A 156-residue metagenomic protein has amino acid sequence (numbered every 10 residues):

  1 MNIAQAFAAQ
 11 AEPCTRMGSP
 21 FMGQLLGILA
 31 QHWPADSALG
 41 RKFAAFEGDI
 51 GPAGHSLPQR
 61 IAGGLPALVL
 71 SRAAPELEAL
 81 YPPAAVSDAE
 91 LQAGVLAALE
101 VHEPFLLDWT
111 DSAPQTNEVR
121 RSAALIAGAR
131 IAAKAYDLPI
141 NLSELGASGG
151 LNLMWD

Functional and structural regions predicted by a protein language model:
M1-S143, S148-D156: Rossmann-like AdoMet
